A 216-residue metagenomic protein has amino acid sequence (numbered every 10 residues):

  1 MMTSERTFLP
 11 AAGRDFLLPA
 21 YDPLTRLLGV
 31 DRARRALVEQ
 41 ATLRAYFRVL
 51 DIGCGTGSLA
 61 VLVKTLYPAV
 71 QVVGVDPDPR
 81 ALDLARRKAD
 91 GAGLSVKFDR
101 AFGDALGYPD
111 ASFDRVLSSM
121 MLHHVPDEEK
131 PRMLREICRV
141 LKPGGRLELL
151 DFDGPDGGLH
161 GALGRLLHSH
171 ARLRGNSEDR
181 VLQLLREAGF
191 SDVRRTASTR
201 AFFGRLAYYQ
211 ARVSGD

Functional and structural regions predicted by a protein language model:
M1-P19: N-terminal, positively charged/glycine-rich alpha-helical extensions of SAM-dependent methyltransferases
E5-F8, E148-A188, D192-A207: C-terminal alpha-helical "lid/dimerization" subdomain adjacent to the S-adenosyl-L-methionine
G29-Y46: Conserved alpha-helix/loop element of class I SAM-dependent methyltransferases that forms part of the SAM/SAH-binding
R48, G144-R146: Short glycine-centered segments of the SAM/dcSAM-binding site in methyltransferase folds
L50-I52, T56-A105: Class I SAM-dependent methyltransferase SAM/SAH-binding core
D104-R115: A short acidic, Gly/Pro-enriched loop at the edge of an enzyme's catalytic core that lines a small-molecule cofactor
R115-E128: A short SAM/SAH-binding and catalytic strip from SAM-dependent methyltransferases
P131-P143: A short glycine-rich, Lys/Arg-flanked "PGG" loop and its adjoining helix->strand segment in the class I
